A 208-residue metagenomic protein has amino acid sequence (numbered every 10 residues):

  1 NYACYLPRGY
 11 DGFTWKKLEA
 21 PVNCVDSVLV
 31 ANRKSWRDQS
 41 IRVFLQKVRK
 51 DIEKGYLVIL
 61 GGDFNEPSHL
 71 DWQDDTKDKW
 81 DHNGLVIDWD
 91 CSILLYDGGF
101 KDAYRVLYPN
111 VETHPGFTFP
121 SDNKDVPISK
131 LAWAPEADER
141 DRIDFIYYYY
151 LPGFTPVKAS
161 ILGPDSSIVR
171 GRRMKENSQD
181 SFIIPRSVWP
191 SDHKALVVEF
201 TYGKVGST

Functional and structural regions predicted by a protein language model:
N1-A3, G62-N65: Short loop/turn segments at strand-loop or loop-helix junctions that form parts of catalytic or ligand-binding pockets
N1-G12, K158-L162: Structured beta-strand-rich core segments of catalytic domains in phosphoester-bond hydrolases
L6-K34, D75-H82: A solvent-exposed, charged loop/short amphipathic helix patch at secondary-structure junctions
E19-K34, S40-F44, L94, G99 (+1 more regions): Low-complexity, serine/threonine/proline-enriched polar segments
N32-G61: His/acidic metal-ligating clusters that form di-metal
R49-I59, N65-T208: Metal-dependent phosphoester-hydrolase catalytic domains
